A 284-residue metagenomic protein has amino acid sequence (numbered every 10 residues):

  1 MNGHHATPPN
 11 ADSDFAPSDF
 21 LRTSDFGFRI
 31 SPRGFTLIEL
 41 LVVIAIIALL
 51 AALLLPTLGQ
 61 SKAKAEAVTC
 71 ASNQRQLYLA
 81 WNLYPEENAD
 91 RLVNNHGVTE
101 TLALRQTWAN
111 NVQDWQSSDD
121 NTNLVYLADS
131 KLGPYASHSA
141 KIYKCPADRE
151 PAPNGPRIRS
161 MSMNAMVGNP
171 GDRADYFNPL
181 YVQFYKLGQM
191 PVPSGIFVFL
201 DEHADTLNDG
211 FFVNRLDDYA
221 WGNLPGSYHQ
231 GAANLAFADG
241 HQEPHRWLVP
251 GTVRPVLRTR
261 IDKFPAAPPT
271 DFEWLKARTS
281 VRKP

Functional and structural regions predicted by a protein language model:
M1-F35: N-terminal leader/signal peptides at the extreme start of proteins
N2-G3, E39, L77: Short intrinsically disordered, low-complexity coil segments enriched in acidic
H4, P9, D14, V43-L49 (+1 more regions): N-terminal cationic amphipathic segment used for targeting or macromolecule association
A6-T7, F15, I30, L54 (+3 more regions): Selective for proline/serine-rich intrinsically disordered segments in cytosolic/nuclear regulatory regions
S13-F15, F35, L55, E273-R282: Aromatic-residue hotspot detector
G27, K62-K64, E243: N-terminal processing/targeting junctions
F35-S72: Amphipathic alpha-helical segments typified by the pilin-like N-terminal helix that continues immediately C-terminal
V68-P284: Short, well-structured segments within or immediately adjacent to enzyme catalytic domains that line ligand-binding
